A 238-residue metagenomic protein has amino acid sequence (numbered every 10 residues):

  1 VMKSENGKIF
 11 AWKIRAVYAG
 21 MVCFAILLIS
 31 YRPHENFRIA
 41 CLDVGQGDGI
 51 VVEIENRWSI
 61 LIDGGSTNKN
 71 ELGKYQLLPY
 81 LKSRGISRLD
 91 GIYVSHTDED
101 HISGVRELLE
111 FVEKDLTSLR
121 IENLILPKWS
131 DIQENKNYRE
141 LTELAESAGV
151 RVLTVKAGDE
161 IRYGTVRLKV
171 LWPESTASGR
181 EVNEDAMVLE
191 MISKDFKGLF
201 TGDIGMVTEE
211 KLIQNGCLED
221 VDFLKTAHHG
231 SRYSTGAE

Functional and structural regions predicted by a protein language model:
V1-E238: Non-globular, low-confidence helical/coil segments that flank catalytic cores
